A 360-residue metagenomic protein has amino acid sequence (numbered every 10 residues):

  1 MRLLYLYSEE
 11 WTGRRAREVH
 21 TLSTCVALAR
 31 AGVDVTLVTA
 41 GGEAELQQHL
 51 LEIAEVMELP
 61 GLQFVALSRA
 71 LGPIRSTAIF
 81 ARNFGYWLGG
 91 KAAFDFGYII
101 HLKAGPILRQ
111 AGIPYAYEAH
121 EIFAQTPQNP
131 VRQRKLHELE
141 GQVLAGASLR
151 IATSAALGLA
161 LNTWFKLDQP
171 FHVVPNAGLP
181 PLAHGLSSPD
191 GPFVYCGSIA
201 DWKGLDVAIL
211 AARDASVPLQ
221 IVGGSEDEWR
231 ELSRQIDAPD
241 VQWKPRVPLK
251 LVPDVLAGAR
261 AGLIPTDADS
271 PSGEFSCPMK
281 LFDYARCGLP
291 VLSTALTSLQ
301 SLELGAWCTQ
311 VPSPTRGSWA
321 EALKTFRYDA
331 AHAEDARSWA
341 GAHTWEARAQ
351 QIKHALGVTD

Functional and structural regions predicted by a protein language model:
L4-L6, I151, G185-D214, Q220: Conserved donor-binding/catalytic core segment of Leloir-type glycosyltransferases
Y7-R14, A27, A31-S76, L157-G158 (+2 more regions): N-terminal strand-loop element at the rim of the active site of nucleotide-sugar-dependent glycosyltransferases
R15-A16, K203, P248-V255, G262-D283 (+1 more regions): Nucleotide-sugar-dependent
A16, P181, P314, R327-L356: A charged, aromatic-enriched C-terminal amphipathic alpha-helix characteristic of glycosyltransferases across folds
S23-V26, A81-G90, P106, Q110 (+2 more regions): Membrane-proximal helix-turn-helix segments that form the acceptor-binding/catalytic region of lipid-linked
T39, Q133, E140-A183, Q242: Donor nucleotide-sugar binding/catalytic pocket of nucleotide-sugar-dependent glycosyltransferases
G223, R230-L256, A261: Nucleotide-activated donor-binding/catalytic signature segment of Leloir-type glycosyltransferases, i.e., the conserved
L304-G317, L323-A330: Conserved acidic donor-binding segment of nucleotide-sugar-dependent glycosyltransferases
